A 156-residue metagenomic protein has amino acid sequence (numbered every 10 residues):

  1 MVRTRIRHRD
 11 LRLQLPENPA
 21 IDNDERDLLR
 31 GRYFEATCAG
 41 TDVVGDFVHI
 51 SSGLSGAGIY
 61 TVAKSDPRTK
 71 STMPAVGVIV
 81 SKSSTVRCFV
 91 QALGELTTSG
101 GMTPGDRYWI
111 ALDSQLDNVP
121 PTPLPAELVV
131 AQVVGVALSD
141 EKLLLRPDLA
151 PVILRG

Functional and structural regions predicted by a protein language model:
V2-H8, L13-G156: Glycine-anchored, exposed beta-strand/edge motif detector
